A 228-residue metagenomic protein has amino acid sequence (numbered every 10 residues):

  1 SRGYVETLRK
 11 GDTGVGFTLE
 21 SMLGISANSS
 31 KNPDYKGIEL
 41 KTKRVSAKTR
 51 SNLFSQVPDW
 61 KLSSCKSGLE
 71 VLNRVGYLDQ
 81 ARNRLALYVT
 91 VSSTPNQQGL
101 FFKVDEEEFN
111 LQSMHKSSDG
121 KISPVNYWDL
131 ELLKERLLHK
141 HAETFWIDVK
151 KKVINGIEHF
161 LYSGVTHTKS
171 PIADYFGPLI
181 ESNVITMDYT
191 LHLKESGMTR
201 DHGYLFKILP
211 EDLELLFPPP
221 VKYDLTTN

Functional and structural regions predicted by a protein language model:
S1-K36, T42-N228: Nucleic-acid endonuclease domains
